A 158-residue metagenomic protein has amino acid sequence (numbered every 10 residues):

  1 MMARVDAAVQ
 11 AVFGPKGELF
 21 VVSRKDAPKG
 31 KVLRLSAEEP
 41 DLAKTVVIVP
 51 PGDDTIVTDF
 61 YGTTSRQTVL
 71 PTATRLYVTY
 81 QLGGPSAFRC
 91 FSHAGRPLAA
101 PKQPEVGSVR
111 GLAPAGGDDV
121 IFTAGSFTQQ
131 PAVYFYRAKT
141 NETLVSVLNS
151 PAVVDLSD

Functional and structural regions predicted by a protein language model:
M1-G14, T79, P85-F91, G95-D158: Non-catalytic accessory segments flanking enzyme active sites
M1-V49: Extended hydrophobic/aromatic segments used for targeting, binding, or gating
M2-V5, I48-D53, T58-G62, K102-E105: Surface loop/turn motifs at the tips and blade-to-blade linkers of beta-strand repeat domains
P15, V21-D26, L35-S36, T68-G83 (+2 more regions): Beta-strand C-termini and the immediately following turn/loop, strongest in propeller blades
G17, D53, Y61-T63, T74 (+1 more regions): Intrinsic-disorder/low-complexity loop/linker signature
T63-S65, G84-P85: Short, small/polar residue-rich loop motifs at catalytic or cofactor-binding pockets
